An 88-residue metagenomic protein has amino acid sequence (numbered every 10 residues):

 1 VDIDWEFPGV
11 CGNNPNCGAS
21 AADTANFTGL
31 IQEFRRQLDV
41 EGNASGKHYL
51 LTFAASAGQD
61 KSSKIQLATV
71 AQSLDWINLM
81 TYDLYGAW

Functional and structural regions predicted by a protein language model:
V1-W88: Chitinase-like catalytic core of GlcNAc-active glycosidases
